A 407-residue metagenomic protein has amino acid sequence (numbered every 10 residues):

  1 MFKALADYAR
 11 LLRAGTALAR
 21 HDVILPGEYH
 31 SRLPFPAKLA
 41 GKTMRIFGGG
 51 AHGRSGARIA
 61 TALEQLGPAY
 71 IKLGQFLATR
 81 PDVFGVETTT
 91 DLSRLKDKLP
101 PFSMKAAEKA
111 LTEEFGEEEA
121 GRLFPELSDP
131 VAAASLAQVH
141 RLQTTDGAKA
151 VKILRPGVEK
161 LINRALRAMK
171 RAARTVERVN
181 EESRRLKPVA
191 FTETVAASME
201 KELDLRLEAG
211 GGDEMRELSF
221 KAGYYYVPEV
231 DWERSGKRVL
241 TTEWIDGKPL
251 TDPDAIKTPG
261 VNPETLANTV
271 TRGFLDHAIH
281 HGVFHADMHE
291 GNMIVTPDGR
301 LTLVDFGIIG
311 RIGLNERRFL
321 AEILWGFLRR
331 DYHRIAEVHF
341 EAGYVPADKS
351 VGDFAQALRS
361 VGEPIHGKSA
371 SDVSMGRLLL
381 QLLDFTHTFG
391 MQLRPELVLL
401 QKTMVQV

Functional and structural regions predicted by a protein language model:
M1-Q138, K160-A190: N-terminal accessory/targeting segments that precede structured cores
H21, S31, F35, G49 (+5 more regions): Helix-rich C-lobe and terminal helical cap/extension of kinase-like folds
L66-I71, L136-Q138, R238, R394-M404: The conserved phosphate-sensing helix
S93-P100, T112, R122, E159-F284 (+6 more regions): ATP-dependent phospho-/nucleotidyl transfer catalytic cores
P130-A134, D231-S235, V398-L399: A short beta-turn/loop motif at secondary-structure boundaries
R141, A148-R155: Glycine-rich ATP phosphate-binding loop
A286-E290: Hydrophobic HxD+1 residue recognition
G291-V295: Hydrophobic residue at the +6 position relative to the catalytic HRD Asp in the kinase catalytic loop
